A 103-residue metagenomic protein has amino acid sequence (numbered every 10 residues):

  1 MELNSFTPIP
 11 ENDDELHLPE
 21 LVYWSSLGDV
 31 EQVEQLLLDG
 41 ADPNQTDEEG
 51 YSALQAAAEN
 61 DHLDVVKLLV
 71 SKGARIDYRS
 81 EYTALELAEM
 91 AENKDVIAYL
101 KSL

Functional and structural regions predicted by a protein language model:
M1-D39: Intrinsically disordered, low-complexity regulatory segments in ankyrin-centric signaling systems
Q32, D64-V65, D95-V96: Conserved ankyrin/ankyrin-like repeat signature
